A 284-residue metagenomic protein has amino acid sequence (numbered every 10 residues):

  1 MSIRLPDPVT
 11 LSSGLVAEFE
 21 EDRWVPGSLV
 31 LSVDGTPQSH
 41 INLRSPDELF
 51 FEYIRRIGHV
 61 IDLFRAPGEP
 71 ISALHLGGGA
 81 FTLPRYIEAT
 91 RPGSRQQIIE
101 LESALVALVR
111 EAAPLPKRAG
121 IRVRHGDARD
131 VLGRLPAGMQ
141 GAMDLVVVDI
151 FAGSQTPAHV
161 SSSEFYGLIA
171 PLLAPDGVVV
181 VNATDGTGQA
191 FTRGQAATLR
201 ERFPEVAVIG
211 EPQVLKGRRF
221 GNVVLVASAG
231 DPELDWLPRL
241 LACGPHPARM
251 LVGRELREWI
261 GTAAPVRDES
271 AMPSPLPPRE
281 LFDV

Functional and structural regions predicted by a protein language model:
M1-R23, Q38-R44, L63, K216-V284: SAM/dcSAM-binding transferase cores
W24-P26, P175: Short strand-connecting beta-turns/loops that link adjacent beta-strands
L29-V33: Short polybasic amphipathic segments
T36-H40, F151-S154, V179, G186: A short, flexible beta-alpha/helix-coil linker loop
R44-P171, T187-A190, A196: The AdoMet/dcAdoMet-binding core of the Class I SAM-like
G93-R95, R118-G120, D176, F203-E205 (+2 more regions): A generic structural signal for alpha->beta connector loops
E164-L234: C-terminal substrate-binding/active-site "lid" region of AdoMet-derived donor-dependent transferases
